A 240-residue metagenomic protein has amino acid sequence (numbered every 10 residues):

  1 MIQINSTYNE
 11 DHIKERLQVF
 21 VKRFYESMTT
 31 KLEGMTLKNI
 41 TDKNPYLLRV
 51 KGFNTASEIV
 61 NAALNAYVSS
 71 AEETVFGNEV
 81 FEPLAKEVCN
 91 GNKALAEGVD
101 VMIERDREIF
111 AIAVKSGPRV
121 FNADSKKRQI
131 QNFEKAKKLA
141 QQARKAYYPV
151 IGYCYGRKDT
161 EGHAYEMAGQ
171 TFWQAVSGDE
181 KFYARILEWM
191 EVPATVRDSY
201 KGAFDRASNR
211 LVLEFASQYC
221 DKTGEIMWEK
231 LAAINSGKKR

Functional and structural regions predicted by a protein language model:
M1-V80: Interdomain/boundary linker segments immediately adjacent to catalytic/signaling cores
M1-Y8, R16, Q131-R144, E180-R197: Hydrophobic transmembrane alpha-helix bundles
I13-R23, N90-E97, R105: N-terminal "first-domain core" detector
A63-T74, E104-I109, G202, R206-N209: Short low-complexity stretches enriched in small and charged residues
E73-K93: Short N-terminal edge-element motif at the start of the domain
C89, V101-V120: Conserved catalytic cores of phosphodiester-cleaving nucleases, focusing on short active-site segments
S116-E180: Catalytic cores of nucleic-acid endonucleases
Y153-R240: Domain-level recognition of nuclease-like catalytic cores that cleave nucleotide substrates
